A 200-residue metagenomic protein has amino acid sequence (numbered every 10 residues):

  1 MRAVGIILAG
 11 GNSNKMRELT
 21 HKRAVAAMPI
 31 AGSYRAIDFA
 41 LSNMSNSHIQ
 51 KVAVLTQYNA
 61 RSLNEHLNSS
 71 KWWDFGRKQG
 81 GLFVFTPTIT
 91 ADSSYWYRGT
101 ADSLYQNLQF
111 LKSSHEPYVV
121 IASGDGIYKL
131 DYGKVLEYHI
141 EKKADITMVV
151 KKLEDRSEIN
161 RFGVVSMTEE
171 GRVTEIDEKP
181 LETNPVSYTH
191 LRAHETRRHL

Functional and structural regions predicted by a protein language model:
M1-W72, K78-G80, A91-S93, F110 (+1 more regions): N-terminal glycine-rich phosphate-binding loop and ensuing alpha1 helix
R17, N64-E65, D131-Y132, E158-I159 (+1 more regions): Short glycine-/acidic-enriched loop or helix-start segments at secondary-structure transitions that form or flank
A26, E175, H199: Conserved beta-strand positions that form and line the central face of beta-propeller blades
G32, P87-I89, K151, E178-L181: Residues that form or immediately flank small-molecule/cofactor binding pockets and catalytic motifs
A40, V135, T189: Aromatic/hydrophobic pocket-lining residues that form π-stacking "cages" and hydrophobic walls in ligand
F75-V173: Conserved beta-loop-beta/alpha segment of the NTase-like Rossmann-fold superfamily that binds/positions NTPs
R172-Y188: A short, charged helix-loop
T189-H199: Conserved small/polar residues in nucleotide/adenosyl-binding loops
